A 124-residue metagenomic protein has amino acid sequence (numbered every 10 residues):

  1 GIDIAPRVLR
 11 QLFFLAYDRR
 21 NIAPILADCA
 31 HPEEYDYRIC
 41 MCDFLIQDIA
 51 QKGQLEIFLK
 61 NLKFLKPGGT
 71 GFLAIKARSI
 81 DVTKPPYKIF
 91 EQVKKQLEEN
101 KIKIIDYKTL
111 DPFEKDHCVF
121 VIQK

Functional and structural regions predicted by a protein language model:
I2-Q54: S-adenosyl-L-methionine
V8-F14, D18, L59-Q123: C-terminal substrate-binding/active-site "lid" region of AdoMet-derived donor-dependent transferases
